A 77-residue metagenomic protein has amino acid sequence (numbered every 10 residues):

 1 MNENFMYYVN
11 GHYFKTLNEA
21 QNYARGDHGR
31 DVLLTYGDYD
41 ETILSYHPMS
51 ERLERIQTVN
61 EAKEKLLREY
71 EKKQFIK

Functional and structural regions predicted by a protein language model:
M1-N10, G26-E51: Short aromatic-glycine-(Arg/Gly/Cys) micro-motifs in beta-strand/loop hairpins
M1-N4, E61, R68-K77: Short intrinsically disordered terminal tails
N2, L17, T42, E64-L66: A subset of signal/propeptide-processing and intrinsically disordered low-complexity segments in secreted/extracellular
Y8-N18: A short, exposed loop/beta-hairpin motif centered on an aromatic-Gly-Thr core
T16, T58-N60: Intrinsically disordered, low-complexity coil/linker segments enriched for acidic/polar and small residues
L53-R55, A62: Repeat-associated, polar segments at repeat-unit boundaries in modular proteins
